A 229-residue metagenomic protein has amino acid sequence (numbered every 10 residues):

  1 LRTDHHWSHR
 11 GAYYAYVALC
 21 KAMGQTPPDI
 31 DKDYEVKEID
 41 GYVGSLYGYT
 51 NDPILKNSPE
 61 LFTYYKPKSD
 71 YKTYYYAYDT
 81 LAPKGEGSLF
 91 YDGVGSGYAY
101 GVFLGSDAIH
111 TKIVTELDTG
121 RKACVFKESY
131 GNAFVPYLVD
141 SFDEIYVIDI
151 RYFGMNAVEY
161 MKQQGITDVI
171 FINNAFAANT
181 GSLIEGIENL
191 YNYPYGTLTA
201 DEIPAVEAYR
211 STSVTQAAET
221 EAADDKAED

Functional and structural regions predicted by a protein language model:
L1-D229: Extracellular glycan-modifying ectodomains
